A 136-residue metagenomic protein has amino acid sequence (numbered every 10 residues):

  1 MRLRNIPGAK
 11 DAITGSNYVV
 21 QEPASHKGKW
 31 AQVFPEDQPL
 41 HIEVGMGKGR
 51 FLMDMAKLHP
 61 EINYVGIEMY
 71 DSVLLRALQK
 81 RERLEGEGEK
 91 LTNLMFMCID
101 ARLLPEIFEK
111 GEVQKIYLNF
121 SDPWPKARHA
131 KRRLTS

Functional and structural regions predicted by a protein language model:
M1-I42, R50-K57: S-adenosyl-L-methionine
V44, I67: Conserved beta-strand/loop positions that form the S-adenosyl-L-methionine
G47: Conserved glycine-rich SAM-binding loop
I62-V65: Short beta-strand element of Class I
Y70: Conserved SAM/SAH-binding beta-strand->alpha-helix loop
V73: Conserved short alpha-helix immediately C-terminal to the canonical SAM/SAH-binding motif I of Rossmann-like
Q79-G111: S-adenosyl-L-methionine
Q114-S136: Mobile active-site "lid"/loop adjacent to the S-adenosyl-L-methionine
